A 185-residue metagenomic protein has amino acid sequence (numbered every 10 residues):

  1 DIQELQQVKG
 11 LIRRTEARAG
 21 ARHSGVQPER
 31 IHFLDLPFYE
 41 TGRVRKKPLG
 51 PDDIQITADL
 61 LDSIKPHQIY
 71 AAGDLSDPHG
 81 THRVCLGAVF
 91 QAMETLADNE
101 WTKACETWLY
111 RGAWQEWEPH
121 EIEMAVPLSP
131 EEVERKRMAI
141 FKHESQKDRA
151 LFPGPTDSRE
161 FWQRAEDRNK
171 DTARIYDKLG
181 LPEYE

Functional and structural regions predicted by a protein language model:
D1-K103, M138-K142, T156-Q163: Active-site beta-strand->loop->alpha-helix modules in alpha/beta enzyme cores, enriched in Gly/His/Asp(Glu)
E4, A19-G25, K46, D59 (+3 more regions): C-terminal accessory domains and tails appended to enzymatic cores
L36-F38, G112-Q115: Residues that form or immediately flank small-molecule/cofactor binding pockets and catalytic motifs
L75-D77, W114-W117: Short, catalytically relevant binding-site loops at active-site mouths
C85, E118-P119: Metal-dependent phosphoesterase core characteristic of DEDDh/y 3'-5' exonuclease domains
